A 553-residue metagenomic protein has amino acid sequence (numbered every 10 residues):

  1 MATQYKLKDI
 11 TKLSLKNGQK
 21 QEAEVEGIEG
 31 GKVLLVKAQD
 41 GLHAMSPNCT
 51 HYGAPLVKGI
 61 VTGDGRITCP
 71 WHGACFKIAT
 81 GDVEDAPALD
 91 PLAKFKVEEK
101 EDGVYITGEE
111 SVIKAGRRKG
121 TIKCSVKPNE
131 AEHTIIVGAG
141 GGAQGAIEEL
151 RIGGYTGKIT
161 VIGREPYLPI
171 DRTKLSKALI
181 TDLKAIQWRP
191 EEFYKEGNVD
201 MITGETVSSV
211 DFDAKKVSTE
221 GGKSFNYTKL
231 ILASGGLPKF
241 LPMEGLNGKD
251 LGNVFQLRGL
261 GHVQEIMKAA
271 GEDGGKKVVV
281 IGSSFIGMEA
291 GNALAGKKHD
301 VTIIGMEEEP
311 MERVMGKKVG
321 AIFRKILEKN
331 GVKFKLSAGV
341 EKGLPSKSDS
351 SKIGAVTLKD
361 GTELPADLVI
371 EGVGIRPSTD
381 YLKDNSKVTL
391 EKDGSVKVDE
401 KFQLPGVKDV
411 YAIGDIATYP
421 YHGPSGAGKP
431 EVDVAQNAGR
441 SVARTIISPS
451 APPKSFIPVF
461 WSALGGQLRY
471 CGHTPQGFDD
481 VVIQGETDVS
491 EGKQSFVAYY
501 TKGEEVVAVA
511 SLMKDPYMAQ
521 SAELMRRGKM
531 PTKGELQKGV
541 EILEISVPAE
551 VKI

Functional and structural regions predicted by a protein language model:
M1-T62, E98-E110: N-terminal pre-ligand scaffold of iron-sulfur
I28, T156-T160, K195-T219, F225 (+1 more regions): A Rossmann-like FAD-binding core segment of flavoenzymes
P55-L56, P70-W71, C75-G103, T107-I135 (+5 more regions): FAD-binding core/adjacent interface of flavoenzyme oxidoreductases
N129-D200, G291-M315, Q520: Beta1-alpha1 glycine-rich phosphate/pyrophosphate-binding loop at the start of Rossmann-like nucleotide-binding domains
E130-H133, I416-A519: Mid-to-C-terminal Rossmann-like scaffold of FAD/NAD(P)H-dependent oxidoreductases
G138-G142, R258-G259, I281-S284: Glycine-rich Rossmann-fold phosphate-binding loop(s) that bind the pyrophosphate of adenine dinucleotide cofactors
D250-G274, T357, T362-S441, P531-V540: FAD-site-proximal beta/loop scaffold in flavoenzymes
M525-I553: Helix-rich C-terminal "cap"/substrate-channel and partner-interaction subdomain that packs against the flavin-binding
